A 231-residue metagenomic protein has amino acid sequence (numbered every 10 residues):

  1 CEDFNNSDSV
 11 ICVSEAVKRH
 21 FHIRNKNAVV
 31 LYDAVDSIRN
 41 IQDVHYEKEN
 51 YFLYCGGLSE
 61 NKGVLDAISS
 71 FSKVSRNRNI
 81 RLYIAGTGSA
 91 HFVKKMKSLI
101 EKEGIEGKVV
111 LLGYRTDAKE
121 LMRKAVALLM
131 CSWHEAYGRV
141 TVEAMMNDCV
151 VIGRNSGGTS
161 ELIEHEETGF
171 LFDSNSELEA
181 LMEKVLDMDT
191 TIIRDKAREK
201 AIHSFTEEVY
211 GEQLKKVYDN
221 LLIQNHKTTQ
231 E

Functional and structural regions predicted by a protein language model:
A16, A34: Carbohydrate-associated surface elements
H45-K62, I68-F71, Y83: Conserved donor-binding/catalytic core segment of Leloir-type glycosyltransferases
K95-G113: Nucleotide-activated donor-binding/catalytic signature segment of Leloir-type glycosyltransferases, i.e., the conserved
Y114, W133: Aromatic "clamp/platform" in nucleotide-sugar-dependent glycosyltransferases that forms part of the donor/acceptor
G138-T141, T159: Short glycine/serine-rich donor-binding loops of glycosyltransferases
V150-G153: Short hydrophobic beta-strand element within catalytic cores of glycosyltransferases and related nucleotide-activated
H165-E166, F170-S176, K184-D189: Conserved acidic donor-binding segment of nucleotide-sugar-dependent glycosyltransferases
T191-I223: A charged, aromatic-enriched C-terminal amphipathic alpha-helix characteristic of glycosyltransferases across folds
